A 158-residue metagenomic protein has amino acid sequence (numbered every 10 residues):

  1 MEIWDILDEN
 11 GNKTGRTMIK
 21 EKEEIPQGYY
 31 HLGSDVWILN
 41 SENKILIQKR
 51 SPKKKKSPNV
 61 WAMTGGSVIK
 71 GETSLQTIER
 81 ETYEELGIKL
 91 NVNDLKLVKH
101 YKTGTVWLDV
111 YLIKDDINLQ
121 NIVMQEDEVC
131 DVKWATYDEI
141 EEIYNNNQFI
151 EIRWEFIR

Functional and structural regions predicted by a protein language model:
M1-D35, S41: Acidic, metal-coordinating catalytic segment for phosphate/diphosphate chemistry, firing primarily on the Nudix
N10, N40-N43, S51, K114-L119 (+1 more regions): Short loop segments at secondary-structure junctions
E21-E24, K96-K102: Short, solvent-exposed loop/turn elements at beta->coil junctions and helix N-caps that rim active or binding pockets
I25-Q27, K56-A62, K133: A short, polar/proline- and glycine-enriched secondary-structure boundary/capping micro-motif
G33-G65: A glycine-rich, hydrophobic loop/mini-helix early in the fold
L46-I47, M63-K96: The catalytic Nudix box helix
P58-N59, K70, K99-R158: Nudix hydrolase/Nudix homology domain
